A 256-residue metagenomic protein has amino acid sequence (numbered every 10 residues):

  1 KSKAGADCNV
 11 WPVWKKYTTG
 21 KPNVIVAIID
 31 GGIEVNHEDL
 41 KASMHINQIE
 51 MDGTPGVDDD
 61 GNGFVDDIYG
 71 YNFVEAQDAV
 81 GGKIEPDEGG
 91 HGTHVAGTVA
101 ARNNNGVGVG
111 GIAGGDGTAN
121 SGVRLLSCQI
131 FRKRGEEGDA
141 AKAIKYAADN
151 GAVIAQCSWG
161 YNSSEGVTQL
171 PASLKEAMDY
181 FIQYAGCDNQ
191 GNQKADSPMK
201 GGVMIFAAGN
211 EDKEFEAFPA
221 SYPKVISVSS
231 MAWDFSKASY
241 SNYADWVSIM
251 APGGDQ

Functional and structural regions predicted by a protein language model:
A6-Q77, H94-T98, R102, A155 (+1 more regions): Acidic-leg catalytic submotif of subtilisin-like serine proteases
K16-P22, G117-S121, A147-N150, D196-K200 (+2 more regions): Extracellular/periplasmic catalytic domains that process cell-envelope and extracellular macromolecules
I25, R124, V153, G201-M204 (+2 more regions): Proline-centered loop/turn at the N-terminus of a beta-strand
G31, P55, G61, D66-Y180 (+1 more regions): Subtilisin-like peptidase catalytic core
D39, S43, G108, K224-S227 (+1 more regions): Glycine-centered tight turns that cap/initiate beta-strands
S163, N210-F215: Active-site environment of divalent metal-dependent phosphoester hydrolases
Q169-V203, K224: Catalytic-core regions built around general acid/base machinery
A217-Q256: Extracellular S/T/G-rich loop segment that most often corresponds to the catalytic His/Ser-adjacent loop
